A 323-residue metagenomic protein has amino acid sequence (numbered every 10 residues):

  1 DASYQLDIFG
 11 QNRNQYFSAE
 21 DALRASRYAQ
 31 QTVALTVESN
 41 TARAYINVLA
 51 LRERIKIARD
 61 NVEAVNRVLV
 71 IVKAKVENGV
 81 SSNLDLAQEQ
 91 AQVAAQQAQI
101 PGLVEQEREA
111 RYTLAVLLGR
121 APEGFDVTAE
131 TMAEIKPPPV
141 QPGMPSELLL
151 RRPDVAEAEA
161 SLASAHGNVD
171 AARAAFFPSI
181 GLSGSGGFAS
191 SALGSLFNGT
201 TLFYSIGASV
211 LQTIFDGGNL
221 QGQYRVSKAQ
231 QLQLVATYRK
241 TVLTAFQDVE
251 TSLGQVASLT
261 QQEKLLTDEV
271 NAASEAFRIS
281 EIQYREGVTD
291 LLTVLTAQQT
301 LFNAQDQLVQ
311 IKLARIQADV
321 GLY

Functional and structural regions predicted by a protein language model:
S3, T128, S183-S185: Solvent-exposed beta-strand sheet faces enriched in polar/charged residues
L6, L118, G186-S190, I214: Transmembrane beta-strands of outer-membrane beta-barrel pores
L6-A34, L84, Q88, L150-A160 (+4 more regions): Sec/SRP-type N-terminal targeting helices
Q30-M144, Q255, I279, T300-L301: Periplasmic alpha-helical coiled-coil/stalk elements that build and connect Gram-negative outer-membrane
L84, D290-V309: Short terminal targeting/anchoring segments
K136, L253, E286, Q307-Y323: Acidic, low-complexity, intrinsically disordered peripheral segments
S190-L196: A short, acidic/glycine-rich surface segment
